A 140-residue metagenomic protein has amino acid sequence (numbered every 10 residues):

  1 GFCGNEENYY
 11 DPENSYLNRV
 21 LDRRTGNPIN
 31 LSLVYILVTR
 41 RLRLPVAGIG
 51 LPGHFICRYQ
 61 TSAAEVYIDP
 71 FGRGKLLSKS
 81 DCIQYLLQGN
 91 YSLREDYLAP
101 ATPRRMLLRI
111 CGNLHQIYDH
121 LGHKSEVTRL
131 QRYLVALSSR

Functional and structural regions predicted by a protein language model:
G1-R140: A structural boundary/capping signal
